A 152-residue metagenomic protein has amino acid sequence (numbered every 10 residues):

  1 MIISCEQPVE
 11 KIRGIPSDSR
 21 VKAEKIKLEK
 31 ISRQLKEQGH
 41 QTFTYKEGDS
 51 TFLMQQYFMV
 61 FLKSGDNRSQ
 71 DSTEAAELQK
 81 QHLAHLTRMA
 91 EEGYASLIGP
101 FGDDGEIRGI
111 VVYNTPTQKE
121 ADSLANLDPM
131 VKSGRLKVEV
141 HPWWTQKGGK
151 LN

Functional and structural regions predicted by a protein language model:
I2-S4: C-terminal motif of bacterial Sec signal peptides marking the signal peptidase cleavage site
E6-N152: Conserved, structured core segments of small domains
